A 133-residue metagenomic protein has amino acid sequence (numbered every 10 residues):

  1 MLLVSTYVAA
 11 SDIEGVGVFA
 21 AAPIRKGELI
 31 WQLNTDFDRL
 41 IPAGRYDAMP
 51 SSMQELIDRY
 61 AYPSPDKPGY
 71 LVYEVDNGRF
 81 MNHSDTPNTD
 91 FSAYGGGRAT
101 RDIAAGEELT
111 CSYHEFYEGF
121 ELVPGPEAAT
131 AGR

Functional and structural regions predicted by a protein language model:
M1-R133: Conserved catalytic SET/PR domain of SAM-dependent protein methyltransferases, capturing the structural core that binds
